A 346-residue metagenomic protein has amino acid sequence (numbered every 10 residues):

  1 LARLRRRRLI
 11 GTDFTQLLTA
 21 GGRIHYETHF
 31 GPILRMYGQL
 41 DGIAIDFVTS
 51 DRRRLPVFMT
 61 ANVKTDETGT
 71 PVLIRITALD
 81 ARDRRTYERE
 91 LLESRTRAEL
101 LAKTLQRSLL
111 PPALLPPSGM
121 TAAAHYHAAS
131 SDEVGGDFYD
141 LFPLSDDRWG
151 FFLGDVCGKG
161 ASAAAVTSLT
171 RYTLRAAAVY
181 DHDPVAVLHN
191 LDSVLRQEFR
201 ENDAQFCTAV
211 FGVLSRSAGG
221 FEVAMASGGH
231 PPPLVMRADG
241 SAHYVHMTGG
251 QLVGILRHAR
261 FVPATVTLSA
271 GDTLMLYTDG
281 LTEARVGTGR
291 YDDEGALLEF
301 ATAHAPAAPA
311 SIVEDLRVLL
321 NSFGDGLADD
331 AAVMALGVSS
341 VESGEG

Functional and structural regions predicted by a protein language model:
L1-L9, A20-G21, A164, V179 (+1 more regions): PAS/PAS-like sensory domain cap-loop motif
R8-G21, E27, L174-A177, L252 (+1 more regions): PAS-family sensory/regulatory domains
G21-D46, R317-L320: Terminal output helix/cap of sensory domains in signal transduction proteins
P32, A44-R52, T65-D66, A129 (+1 more regions): PAS-family sensory domains
Q39-D46, D51-T60, R75, T121 (+2 more regions): PAS/PAC sensory module
M59-I74, S145-D147: Short loop/turn elements at sensory-signaling interfaces that couple input to output
G69-R82, F152-G154, Y277: PAS-family sensory domains
L92-M275, V318, D325-G346: … and, occasionally, acidic/histidine-rich disordered N-termini of signaling adaptors
